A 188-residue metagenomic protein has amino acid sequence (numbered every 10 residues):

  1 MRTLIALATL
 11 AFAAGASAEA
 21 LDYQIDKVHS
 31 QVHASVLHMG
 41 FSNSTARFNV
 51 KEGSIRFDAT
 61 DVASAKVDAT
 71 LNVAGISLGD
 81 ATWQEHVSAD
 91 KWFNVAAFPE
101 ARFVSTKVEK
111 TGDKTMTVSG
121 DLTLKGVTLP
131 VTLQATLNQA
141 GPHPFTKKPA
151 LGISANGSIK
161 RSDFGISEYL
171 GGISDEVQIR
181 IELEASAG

Functional and structural regions predicted by a protein language model:
M1-I5: Positively charged n-region of N-terminal signal peptides that target proteins for export
A6-F12: Hydrophobic helical h-region of N-terminal Sec-dependent signal peptides in bacterial secretory/periplasmic proteins
A13-S17: N-terminal signal peptide c-region/cleavage motif recognized by signal peptidases
A18-G188: Low-complexity, acidic/polar, glycine-enriched regions of mature
